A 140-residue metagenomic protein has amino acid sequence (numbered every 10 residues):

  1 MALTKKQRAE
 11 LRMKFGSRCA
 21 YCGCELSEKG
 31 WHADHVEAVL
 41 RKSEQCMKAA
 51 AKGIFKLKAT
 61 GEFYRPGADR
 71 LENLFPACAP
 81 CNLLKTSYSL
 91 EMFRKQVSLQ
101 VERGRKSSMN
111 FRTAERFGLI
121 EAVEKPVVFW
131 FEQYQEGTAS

Functional and structural regions predicted by a protein language model:
M1-E10, K14, C24-S27, Q45-F75 (+2 more regions): Extended charged
S17-R18, H32, A77: The −1 position to Zn-ligating cysteines in a subset of zinc-ribbon hairpins
H32-A38: Histidine-centered catalytic micro-motifs used for acid/base chemistry in nuclease and nucleotide-processing active
V39-Q45: Compact nucleic-acid interaction/catalytic patches
